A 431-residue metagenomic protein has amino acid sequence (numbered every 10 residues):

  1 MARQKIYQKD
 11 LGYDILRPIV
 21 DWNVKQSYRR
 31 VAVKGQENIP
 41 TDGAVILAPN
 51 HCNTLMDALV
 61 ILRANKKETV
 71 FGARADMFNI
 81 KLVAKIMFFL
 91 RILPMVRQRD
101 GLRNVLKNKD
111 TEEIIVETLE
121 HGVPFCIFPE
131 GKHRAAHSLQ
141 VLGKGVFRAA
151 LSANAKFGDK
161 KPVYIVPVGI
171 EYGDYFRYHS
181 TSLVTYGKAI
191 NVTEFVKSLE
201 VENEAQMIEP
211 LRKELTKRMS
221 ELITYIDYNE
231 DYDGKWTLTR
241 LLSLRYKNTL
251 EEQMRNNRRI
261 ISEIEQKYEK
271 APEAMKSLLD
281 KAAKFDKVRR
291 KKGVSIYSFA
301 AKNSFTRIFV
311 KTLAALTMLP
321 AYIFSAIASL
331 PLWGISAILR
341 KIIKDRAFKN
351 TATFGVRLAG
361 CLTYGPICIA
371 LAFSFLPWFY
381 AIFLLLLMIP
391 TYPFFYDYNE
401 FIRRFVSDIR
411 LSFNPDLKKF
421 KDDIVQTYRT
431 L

Functional and structural regions predicted by a protein language model:
I6-N203, A321-L431: Soluble catalytic domains of membrane acyltransferases
V201, L241-L242, T312-L313, T317: Short, charged, low-complexity loops and linkers
K213-S298: Long, charge-rich alpha-helical interaction segments
E269, S277-V294, K302, F324 (+1 more regions): Terminal low-complexity segments of carbohydrate-biosynthetic enzymes
Y297-S329: Transmembrane alpha-helical segments and their cytosolic interface motifs in multi-pass membrane proteins
